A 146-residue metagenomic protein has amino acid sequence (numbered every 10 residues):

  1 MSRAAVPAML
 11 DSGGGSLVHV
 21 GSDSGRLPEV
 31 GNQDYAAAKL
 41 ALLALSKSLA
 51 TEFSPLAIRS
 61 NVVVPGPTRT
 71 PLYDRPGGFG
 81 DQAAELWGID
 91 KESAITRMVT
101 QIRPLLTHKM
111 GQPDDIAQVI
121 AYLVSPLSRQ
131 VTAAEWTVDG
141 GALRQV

Functional and structural regions predicted by a protein language model:
S2, A38, S46: Active-site helix of classical SDR
P7, T51-E52, R129: Alpha-helical segment proximal to the catalytic Tyr-Lys
S22: Residue(s) in the substrate-gating loop at a strand-loop-helix junction that position the organic substrate next
L27, I120-A121, T132-V146: Short C-terminal tail/terminal secondary-structure segment of NAD(P)H-dependent dehydrogenase/reductase domains
P28-A36, S48: Active-site loop-to-helix junction immediately N-terminal to the catalytic Tyr of the SDR YXXXK motif in Rossmann-fold
S54, R59, V131-A133: Short, small/polar-rich loop/turn modules that mediate ligand/substrate recognition or access, typified
V64-R75, A84: Short, flexible catalytic-loop segment of classical short-chain dehydrogenase/reductase
E92, L105-I116: A conserved structural motif in NAD(P)-dependent oxidoreductases
